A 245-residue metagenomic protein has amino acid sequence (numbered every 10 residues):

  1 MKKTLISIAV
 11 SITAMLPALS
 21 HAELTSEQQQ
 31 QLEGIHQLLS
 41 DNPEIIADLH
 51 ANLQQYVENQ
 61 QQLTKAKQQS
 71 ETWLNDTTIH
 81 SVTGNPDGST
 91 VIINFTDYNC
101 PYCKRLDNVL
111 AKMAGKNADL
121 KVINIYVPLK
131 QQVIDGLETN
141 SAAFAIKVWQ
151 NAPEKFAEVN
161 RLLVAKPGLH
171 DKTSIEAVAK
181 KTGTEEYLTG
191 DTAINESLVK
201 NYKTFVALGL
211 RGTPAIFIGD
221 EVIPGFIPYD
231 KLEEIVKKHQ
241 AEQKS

Functional and structural regions predicted by a protein language model:
M1-I8: Bacterial N-terminal signal peptides that target proteins for export
V10, A14, A18-T72: N-terminal targeting signals for export/organelle localization
E23-Q28, E33-Q37, V178-S245: C-terminal cap of thioredoxin/glutaredoxin-like
Q30, G34, D41-D48, R105 (+8 more regions): Extracytoplasmic/secreted proteins, especially bacterial periplasmic and envelope-associated proteins
W73-T90: A short beta-strand-turn-helix
I93, K104-K180, V206-R211: Structural alpha/beta surface segment adjacent to cysteine/selenocysteine redox centers across thiol/disulfide enzymes
N94-C100: Aromatic-flanked redox-active Cys/Sec active sites in thiol-based oxidoreductases, especially the WC-centered
C100-L106, I216-F217: The canonical Cys-X-X-Cys-His
